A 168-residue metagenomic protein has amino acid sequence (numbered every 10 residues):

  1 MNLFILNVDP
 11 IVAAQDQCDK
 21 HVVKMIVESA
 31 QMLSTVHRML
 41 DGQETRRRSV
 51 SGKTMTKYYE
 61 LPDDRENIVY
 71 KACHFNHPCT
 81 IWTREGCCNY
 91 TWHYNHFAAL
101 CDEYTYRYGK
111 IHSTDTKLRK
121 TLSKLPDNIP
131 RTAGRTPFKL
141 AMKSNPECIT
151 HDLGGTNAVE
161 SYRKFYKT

Functional and structural regions predicted by a protein language model:
M1-H112: An N-terminal structural lobe/cap that precedes and organizes the functional/catalytic core across diverse proteins
D127-T168: Aromatic-residue-lined binding/catalytic grooves and analogous aromatic/hydrophobic interfacial grooves in multimeric
